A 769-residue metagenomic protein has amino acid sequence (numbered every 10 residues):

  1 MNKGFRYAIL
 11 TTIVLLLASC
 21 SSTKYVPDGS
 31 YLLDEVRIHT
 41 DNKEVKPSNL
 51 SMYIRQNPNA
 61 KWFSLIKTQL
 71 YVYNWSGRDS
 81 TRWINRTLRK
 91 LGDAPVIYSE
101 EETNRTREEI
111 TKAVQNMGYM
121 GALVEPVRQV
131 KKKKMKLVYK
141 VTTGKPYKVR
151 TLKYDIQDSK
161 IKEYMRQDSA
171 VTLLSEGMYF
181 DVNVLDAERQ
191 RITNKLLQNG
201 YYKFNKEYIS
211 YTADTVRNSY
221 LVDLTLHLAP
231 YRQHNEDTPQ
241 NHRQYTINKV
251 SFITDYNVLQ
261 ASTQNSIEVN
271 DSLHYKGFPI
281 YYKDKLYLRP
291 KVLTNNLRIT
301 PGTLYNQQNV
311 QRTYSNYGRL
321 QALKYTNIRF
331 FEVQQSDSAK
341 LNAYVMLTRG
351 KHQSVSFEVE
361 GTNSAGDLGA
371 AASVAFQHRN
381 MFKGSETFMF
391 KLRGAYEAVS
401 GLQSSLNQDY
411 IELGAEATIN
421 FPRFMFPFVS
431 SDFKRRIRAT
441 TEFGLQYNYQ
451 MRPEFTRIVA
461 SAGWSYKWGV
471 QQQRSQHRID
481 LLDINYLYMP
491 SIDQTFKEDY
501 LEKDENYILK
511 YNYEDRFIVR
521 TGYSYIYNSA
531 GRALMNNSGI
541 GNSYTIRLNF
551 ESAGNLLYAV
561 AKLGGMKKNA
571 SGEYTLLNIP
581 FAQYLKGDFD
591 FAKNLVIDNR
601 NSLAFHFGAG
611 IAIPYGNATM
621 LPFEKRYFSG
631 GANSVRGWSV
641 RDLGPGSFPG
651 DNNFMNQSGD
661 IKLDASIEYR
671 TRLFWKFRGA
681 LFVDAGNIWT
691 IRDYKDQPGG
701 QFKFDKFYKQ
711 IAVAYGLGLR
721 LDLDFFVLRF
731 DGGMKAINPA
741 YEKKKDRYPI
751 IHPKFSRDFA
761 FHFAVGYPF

Functional and structural regions predicted by a protein language model:
N2-K3, S21-R319, I328, K340 (+1 more regions): Interaction-mediating elements
L16-S19: C-terminal motif of bacterial Sec signal peptides marking the signal peptidase cleavage site
Q198, D284-L288, S354, S405-G608: Transmembrane beta-strand segments of outer-membrane beta-barrel domains in Gram-negative and organellar OMPs
A229, I253, T300, F331-V333 (+15 more regions): Outer-membrane beta-barrel pore domains and translocons
E236-N241, T246-K434, N512-V519, Y527-I540 (+3 more regions): Outer-membrane beta-barrel initiation region
P279, G361, S400-S405, N506-N512 (+4 more regions): Extracellular loop and loop/strand-boundary signature of outer-membrane beta-barrel proteins
L341, S602-F682, G686-D696: Extracytoplasmic gating/loop element in the C-terminal half of outer-membrane beta-barrel translocons and assembly
L721-F725, F755-F769: Outer-membrane beta-barrel "beta-signal"
